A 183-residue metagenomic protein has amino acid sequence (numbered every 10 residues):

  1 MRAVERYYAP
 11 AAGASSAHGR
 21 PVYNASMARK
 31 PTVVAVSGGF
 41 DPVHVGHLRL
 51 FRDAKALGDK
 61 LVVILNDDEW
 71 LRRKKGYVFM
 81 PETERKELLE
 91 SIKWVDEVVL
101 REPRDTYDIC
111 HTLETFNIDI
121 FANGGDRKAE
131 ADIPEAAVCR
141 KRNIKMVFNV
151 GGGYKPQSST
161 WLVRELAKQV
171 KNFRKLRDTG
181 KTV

Functional and structural regions predicted by a protein language model:
A3-Y8, S16-V183: Nucleotidyltransferase catalytic core that binds NTPs
